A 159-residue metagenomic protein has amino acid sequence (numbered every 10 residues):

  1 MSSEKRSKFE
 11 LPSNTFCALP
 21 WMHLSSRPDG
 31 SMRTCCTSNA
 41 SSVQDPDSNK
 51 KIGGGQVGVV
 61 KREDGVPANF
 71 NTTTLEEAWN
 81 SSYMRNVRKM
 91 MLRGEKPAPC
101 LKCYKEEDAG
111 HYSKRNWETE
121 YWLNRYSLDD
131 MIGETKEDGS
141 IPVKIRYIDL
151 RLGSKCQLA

Functional and structural regions predicted by a protein language model:
S2-S7, T37-E107: C-terminal accessory region of radical SAM enzymes
S3-L19: Short, basic/aromatic recognition patches
S13, K96-P99, L152, C156: Short metal-coordination and nucleic-acid-contact micro-motifs, chiefly zinc-binding Cys/His arrays
P20, C103-A109, A159: Cys/His-rich metal-chelating microdomains
W21-D29, D138-A159: N-terminal pre-triad scaffold of radical SAM enzymes
D47, H111-S127: Short cysteine/histidine-rich zinc-coordinating motifs and their immediately flanking basic loops
P67-K89, Y121-I145: Short, charged low-complexity linear segments at domain edges
